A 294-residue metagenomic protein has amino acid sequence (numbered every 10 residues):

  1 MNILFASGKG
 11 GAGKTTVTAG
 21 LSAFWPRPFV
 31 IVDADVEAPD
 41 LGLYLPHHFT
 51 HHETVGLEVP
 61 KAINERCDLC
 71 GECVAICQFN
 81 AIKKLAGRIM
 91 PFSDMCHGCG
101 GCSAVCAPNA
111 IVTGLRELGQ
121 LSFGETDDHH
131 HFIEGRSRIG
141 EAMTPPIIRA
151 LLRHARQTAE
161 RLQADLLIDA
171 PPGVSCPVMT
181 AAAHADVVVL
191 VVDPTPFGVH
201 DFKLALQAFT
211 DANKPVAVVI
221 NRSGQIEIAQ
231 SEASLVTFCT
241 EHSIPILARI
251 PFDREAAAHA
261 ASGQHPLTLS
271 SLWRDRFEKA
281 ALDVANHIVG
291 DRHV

Functional and structural regions predicted by a protein language model:
M1-W25: Walker A (P-loop) phosphate-binding motif
P28-G42, L115-L121: Short beta-strand-centered segment that lines the nucleotide-binding/catalytic pocket of NTP-utilizing
D35, R136-I139, M143, A150-V178: Switch II (G3) loop of P-loop NTPases
V36-E37, G173, T195-F197, S223-I228 (+1 more regions): Conserved nucleotide-binding/hydrolysis micro-motifs of P-loop NTPases
P46-E65: N-terminal glycine-rich dinucleotide-binding loop that anchors FAD/FMN and/or NAD(P) in oxidoreductases
K61-N80, M90-A110: Cysteine-centered iron-sulfur cluster-binding motifs in ferredoxin-type domains/subunits of redox enzymes
S175-P196: Inter-motif core of Ras-like GTPase G domains
A208-V294: C-terminal lobe/tail of nucleotide-utilizing enzymes
